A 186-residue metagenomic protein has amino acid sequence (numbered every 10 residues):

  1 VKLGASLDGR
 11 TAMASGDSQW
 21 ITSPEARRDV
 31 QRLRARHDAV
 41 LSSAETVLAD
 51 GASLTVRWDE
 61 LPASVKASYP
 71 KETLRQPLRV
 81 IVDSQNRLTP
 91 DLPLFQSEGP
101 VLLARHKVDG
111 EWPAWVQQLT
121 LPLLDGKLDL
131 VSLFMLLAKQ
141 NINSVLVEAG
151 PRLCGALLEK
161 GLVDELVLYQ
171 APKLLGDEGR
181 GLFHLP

Functional and structural regions predicted by a protein language model:
V1-L3, L166: A structural signal for short, well-ordered beta-strand segments
L3-L7, T11-S144, R152-G155: Active-site ligand-binding patch in enzyme domains
P151-R152, P172: Conserved beta-strand edge residues that scaffold enzyme active sites
K160-P186: Flexible, gly/pro- and Lys/Arg-enriched active-site loops
